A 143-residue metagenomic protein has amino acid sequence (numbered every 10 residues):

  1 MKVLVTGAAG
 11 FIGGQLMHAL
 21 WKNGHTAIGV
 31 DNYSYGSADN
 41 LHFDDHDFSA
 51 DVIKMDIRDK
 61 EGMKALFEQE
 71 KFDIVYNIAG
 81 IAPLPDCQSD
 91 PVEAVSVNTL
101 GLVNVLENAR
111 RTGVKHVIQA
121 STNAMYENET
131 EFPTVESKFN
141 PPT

Functional and structural regions predicted by a protein language model:
M1-Y76: N-terminal Rossmann/SDR dinucleotide-binding element
G7, C87, S121-T122: Catalytic nucleophile serine of serine hydrolases, specifically the conserved "nucleophile elbow" pentapeptide
A9-I12, A38, A82, V103 (+1 more regions): Gly/Ser/Thr-rich beta-alpha loop segments that engage phosphate groups in nucleotides
A27, H116-V117: A short hydrophobic/small-residue beta-strand
D31, A79, I118-S121: Active-site beta-alpha turn of Rossmann-fold NAD(P)-dependent dehydrogenases/reductases
I57-V97, N128: NAD(P)H-binding glycine-rich loop region in Rossmannoid oxidoreductase-like domains and their noncatalytic homologs
S89-E107, R111, K115-H116, M125-T143: Catalytic helix-loop patch of NAD(P)-dependent Rossmann-fold dehydrogenases
